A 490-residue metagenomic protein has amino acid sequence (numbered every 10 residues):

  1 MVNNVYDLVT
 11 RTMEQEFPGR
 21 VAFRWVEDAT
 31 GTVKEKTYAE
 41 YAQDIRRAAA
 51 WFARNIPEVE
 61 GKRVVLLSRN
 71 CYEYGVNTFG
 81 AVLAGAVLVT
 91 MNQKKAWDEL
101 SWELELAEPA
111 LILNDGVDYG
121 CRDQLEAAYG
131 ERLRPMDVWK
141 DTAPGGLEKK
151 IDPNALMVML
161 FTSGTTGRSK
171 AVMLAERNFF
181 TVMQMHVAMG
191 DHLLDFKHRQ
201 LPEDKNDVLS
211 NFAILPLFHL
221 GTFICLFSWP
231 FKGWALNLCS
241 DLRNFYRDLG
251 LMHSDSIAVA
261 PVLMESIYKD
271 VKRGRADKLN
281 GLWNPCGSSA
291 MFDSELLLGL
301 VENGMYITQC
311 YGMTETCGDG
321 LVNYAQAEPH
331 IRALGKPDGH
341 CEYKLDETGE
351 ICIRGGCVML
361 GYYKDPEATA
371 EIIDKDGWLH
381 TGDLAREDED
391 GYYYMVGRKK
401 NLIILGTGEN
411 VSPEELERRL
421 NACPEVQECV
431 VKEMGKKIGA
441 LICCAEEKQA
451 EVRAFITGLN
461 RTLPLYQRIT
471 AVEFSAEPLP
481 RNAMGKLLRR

Functional and structural regions predicted by a protein language model:
P18-V21, P144-F161, G167-R168, H198-S210: Conserved pre-ATP/AMP-binding loop-to-beta segment of ANL
E35-A39, M157-M185: Conserved AMP-binding A3 loop
K36, A49-K95, I214: Conserved AMP-binding/adenylate-forming
F79, L83-K150, K436-E451: Structural core segment of the AMP-binding/adenylate-forming
I112, G355, L360-G361, L384-Q467 (+1 more regions): AMP-binding/adenylate-forming catalytic core of the ANL superfamily
M183-S210, I214-G281: Conserved AMP-binding/adenylation subdomain of ANL enzymes
D255-V259, I267-P329, E342, Q427: Gly/Ser/Thr-rich phosphate-binding loop
K336-G339, D346-I372, Y392, T407-V411: Conserved ATP/PPi-binding loop(s) of AMP-dependent carboxylate-activating enzymes
